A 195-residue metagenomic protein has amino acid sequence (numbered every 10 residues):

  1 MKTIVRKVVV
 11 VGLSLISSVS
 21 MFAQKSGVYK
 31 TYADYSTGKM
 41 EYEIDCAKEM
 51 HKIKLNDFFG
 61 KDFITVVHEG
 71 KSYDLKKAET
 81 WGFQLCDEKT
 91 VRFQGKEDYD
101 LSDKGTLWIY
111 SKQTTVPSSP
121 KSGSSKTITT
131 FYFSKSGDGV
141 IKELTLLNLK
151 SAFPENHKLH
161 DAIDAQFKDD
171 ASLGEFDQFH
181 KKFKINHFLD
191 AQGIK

Functional and structural regions predicted by a protein language model:
M1-V28: Bacterial Sec-dependent N-terminal signal peptides
K25-F167: Aromatic-patch recognition
H157-K195: C-terminal partner/receptor-binding element of secreted or periplasmic proteins
